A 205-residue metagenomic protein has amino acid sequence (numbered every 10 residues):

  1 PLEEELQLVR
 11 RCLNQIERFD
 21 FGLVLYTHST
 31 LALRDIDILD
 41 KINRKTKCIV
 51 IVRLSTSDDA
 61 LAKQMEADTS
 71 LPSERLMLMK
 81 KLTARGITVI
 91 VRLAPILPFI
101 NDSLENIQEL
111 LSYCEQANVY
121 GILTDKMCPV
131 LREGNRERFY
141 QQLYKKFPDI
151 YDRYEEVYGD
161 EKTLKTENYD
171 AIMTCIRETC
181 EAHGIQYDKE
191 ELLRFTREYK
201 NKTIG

Functional and structural regions predicted by a protein language model:
P1-Y151, E161: Conserved AdoMet/S-adenosylmethionine-binding subsite of the radical SAM
Y140-G205: C-terminal accessory extensions appended to soluble enzyme cores
